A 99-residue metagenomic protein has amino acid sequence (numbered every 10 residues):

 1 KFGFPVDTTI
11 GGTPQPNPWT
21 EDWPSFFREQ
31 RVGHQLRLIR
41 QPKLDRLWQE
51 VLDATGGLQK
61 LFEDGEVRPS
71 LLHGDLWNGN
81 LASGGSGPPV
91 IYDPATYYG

Functional and structural regions predicted by a protein language model:
F2-L71, G84-S86: An alpha-helical support segment within catalytic cores of ATP-dependent transferases
S70, D75, N80: Conserved catalytic-loop position in the HRD/HxD motif
G79-G99: Catalytic activation segment of kinase domains across protein kinase-like and atypical kinase folds
